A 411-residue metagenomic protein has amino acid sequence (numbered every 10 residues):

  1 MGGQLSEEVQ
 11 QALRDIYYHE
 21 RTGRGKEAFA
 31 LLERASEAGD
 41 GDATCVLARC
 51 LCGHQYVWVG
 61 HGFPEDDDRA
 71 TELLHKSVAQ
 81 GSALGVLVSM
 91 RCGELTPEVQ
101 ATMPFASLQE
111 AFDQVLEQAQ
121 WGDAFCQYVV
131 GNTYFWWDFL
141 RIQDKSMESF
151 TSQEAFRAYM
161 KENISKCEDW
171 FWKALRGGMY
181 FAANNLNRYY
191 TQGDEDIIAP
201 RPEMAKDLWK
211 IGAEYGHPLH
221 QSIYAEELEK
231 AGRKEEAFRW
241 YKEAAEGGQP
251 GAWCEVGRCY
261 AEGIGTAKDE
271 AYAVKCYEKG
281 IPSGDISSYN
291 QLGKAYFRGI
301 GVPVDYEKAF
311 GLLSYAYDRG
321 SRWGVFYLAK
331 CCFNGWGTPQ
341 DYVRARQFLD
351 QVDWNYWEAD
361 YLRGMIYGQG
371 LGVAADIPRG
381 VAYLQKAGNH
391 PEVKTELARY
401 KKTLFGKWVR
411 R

Functional and structural regions predicted by a protein language model:
G2-Q4, G388-R411: Terminal, low-structured helical/coil segments at or just beyond the last alpha-helical repeat
E7-R34, E226: Alpha-helical segment of the N-proximal tetratricopeptide repeat
E8, A38-G41, H54, V59-G60 (+18 more regions): Short helix-capping/linker turns of helical repeat alpha-solenoids
D15, V46-W58, S89-E98, V129-R141 (+8 more regions): Hydrophobic face of amphipathic alpha-helices that form TPR/SEL1-like repeat modules and related alpha-solenoid
T71-A79, D353-W354, A374-E392: TPR/TPR-like (Sel1-like) alpha-helical repeat modules
